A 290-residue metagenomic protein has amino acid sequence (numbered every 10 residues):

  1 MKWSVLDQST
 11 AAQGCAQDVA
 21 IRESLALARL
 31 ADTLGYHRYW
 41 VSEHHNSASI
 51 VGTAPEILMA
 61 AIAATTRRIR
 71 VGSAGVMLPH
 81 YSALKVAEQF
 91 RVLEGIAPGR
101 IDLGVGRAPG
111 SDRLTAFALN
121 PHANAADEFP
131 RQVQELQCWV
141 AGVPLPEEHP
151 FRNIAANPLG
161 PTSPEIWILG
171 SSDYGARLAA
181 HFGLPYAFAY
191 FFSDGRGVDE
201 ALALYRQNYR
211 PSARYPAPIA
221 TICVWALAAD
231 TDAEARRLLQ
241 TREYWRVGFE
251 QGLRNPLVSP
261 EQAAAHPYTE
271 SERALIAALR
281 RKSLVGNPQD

Functional and structural regions predicted by a protein language model:
M1-I69: N-terminal beta1-alpha1-beta2 module of alpha/beta enzyme domains
K2-Q17, P79-P144, Y186, D194: Flexible, glycine-rich active-site loops centered on histidine and acidic residues that chelate a metal or position
W3, A31, G35, E43 (+6 more regions): Conserved, mostly hydrophobic/aromatic
W3-D7, Y39-V41, R70-A74, I101-V105 (+3 more regions): Hydrophobic faces of well-ordered beta-strands that scaffold small-molecule active sites in alpha/beta enzyme cores
D7-R22, V76-L84, G160-G170, A226-A229 (+1 more regions): Active-site mouth loops of central-metabolism enzymes
Q8-A11, H44-N46, V76-L78, G106-G110 (+3 more regions): Active-site beta-loop-alpha junctions enriched in small/polar residues
A123-A155, R196-D290: An alpha-helical appendage that flanks or caps ligand/catalytic pockets
S172-R196: A conserved active-site cap/scaffold subdomain adjacent to cofactor or substrate pockets
